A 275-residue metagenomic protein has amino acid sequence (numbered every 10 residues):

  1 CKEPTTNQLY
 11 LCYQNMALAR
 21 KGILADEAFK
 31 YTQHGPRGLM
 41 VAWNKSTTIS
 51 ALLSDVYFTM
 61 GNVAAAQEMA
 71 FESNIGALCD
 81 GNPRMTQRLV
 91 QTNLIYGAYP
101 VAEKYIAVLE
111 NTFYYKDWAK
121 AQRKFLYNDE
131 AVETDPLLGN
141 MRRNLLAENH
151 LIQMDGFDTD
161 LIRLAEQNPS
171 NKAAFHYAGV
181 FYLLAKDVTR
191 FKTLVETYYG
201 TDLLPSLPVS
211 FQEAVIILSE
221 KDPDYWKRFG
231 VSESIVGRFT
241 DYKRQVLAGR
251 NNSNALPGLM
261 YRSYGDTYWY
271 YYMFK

Functional and structural regions predicted by a protein language model:
C1-R142, E166-A185: Soluble catalytic regions of membrane-associated enzymes that act on cell-envelope and secretory-pathway components
L11, Y99, D155-D158, A185 (+2 more regions): Low-complexity, intrinsically disordered regions enriched in charged/polar residues
R20, R37, R84, R88 (+9 more regions): Arginine residue identity/basic-tract feature
D26, D55, D80, D117 (+8 more regions): Acidic-enriched, low-complexity/disordered segments with a strong bias for Aspartate over Glutamate
H34, V41-W43, L53-F58, A66 (+7 more regions): Ser/Thr/Asn(+Pro)-rich, low-complexity disordered segments
T134-I152, G156-T159: Surface-exposed acidic, glycine/proline-enriched linker/cap segments that occur as 15-30-residue helix-coil
R163-N168, K172, F181-L184, D224-K275: Terminal, low-structured helical/coil segments at or just beyond the last alpha-helical repeat
